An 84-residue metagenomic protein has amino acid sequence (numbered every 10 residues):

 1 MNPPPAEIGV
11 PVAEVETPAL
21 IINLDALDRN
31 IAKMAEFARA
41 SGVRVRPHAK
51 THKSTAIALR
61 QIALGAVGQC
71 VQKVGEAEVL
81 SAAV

Functional and structural regions predicted by a protein language model:
M1-V84: A charged N-terminal "starter" segment
